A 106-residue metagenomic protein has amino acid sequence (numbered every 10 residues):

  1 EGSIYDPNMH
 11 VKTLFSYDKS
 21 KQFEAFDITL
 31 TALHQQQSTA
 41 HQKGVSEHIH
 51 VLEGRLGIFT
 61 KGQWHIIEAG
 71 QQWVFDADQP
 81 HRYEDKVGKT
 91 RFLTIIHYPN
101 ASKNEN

Functional and structural regions predicted by a protein language model:
G2-T39, I95-P99: A short glycine-rich, His/Asp/Glu-containing loop-to-beta-strand
Q36-K43, E84-D85: Short histidine-centered beta-strand/loop micro-motifs that create catalytic or ligand/metal-coordination sites
G44, Q63, Q79, G88: A generic "binding-loop/recognition-motif" signal
G44-K61: Glycine- and acidic-residue-biased ligand/ion/polar-headgroup-sensing regions
K61-D78: Short acidic-glycine-tyrosine-enriched beta hairpin
D76-R82, R91: Low-complexity, intrinsically disordered Gly/Pro/Thr-rich segments
R91-N106: Double-stranded beta-helix
